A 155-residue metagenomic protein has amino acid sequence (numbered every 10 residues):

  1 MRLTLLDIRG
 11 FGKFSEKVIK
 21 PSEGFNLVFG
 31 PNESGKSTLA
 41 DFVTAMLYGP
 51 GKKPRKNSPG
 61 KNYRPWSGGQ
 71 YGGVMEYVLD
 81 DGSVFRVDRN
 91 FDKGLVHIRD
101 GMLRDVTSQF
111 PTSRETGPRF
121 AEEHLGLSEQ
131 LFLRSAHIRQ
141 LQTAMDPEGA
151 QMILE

Functional and structural regions predicted by a protein language model:
M1-P111, E115-E129, L133: Extreme N-terminal "head/tail" segments of very large remodeling/mechanoenzyme assemblies
L27, S135-E155: Extended, Lys/Glu-rich alpha-helical coiled-coil stalks
